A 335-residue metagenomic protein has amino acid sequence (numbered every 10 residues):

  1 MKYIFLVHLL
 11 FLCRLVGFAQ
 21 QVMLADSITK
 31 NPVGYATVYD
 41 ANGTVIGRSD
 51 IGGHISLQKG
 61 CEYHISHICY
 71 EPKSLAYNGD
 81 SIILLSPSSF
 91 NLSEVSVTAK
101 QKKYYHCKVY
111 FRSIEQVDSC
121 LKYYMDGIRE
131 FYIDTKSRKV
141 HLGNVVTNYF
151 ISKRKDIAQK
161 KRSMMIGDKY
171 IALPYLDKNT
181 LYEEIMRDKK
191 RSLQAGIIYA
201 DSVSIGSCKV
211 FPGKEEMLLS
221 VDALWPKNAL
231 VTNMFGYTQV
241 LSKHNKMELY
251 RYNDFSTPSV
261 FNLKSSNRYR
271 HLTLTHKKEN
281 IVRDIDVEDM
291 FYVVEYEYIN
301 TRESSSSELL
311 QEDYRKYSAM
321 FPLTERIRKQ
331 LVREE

Functional and structural regions predicted by a protein language model:
M1-M23: Bacterial Sec-dependent N-terminal signal peptides
Q20-K30, G53, V95: A short, amphipathic beta-strand motif
I28-N42: Short, ordered, surface-exposed loop/turn motifs in non-cytosolic proteins
D40-V45, I68-Y70: Change "in extracellular beta-sheet-rich domains … of secreted and cell-surface proteins" to "in beta-sheet-rich domains
T44-H54: Short, acidic Ser/Thr/Gly-rich low-complexity loop/linker segments typical of extracellular and cell-surface proteins
I55-E62: Short Pro-Gly-centered beta-turn/loop motif in secreted/extracellular proteins
H64-A76: A short, solvent-exposed loop/turn motif at the edges and junctions of modular extracellular/periplasmic domains
L84-E335: Surface-exposed, low-complexity/disordered segments and acidic/polar micro-motifs at processing/linker regions
